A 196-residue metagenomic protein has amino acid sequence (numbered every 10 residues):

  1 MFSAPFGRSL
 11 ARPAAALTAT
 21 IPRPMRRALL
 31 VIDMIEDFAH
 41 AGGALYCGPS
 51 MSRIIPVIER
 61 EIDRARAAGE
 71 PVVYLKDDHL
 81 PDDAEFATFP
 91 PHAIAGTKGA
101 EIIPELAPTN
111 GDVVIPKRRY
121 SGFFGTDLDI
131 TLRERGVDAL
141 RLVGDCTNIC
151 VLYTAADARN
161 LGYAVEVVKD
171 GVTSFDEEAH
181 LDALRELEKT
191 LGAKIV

Functional and structural regions predicted by a protein language model:
F2-A28, P56-A68, P90-V196: Active-site-adjacent betaalpha module
L30-D33: N-terminal nucleotide-binding beta1-loop-alpha1 segment
E36, L80, T173: Short, glycine/acidic-enriched loop or turn micro-motifs at the edges of active sites
A39, D83, D176: Conserved protein kinase catalytic core
A41-L45, E85-A87: Short acidic, glycine/proline-rich loop/turn micro-motifs
G43-A65, G69-L75: A short alpha/beta connector and helix-capping loop motif
P71-V72, D77-P90: Early exported N-terminus immediately downstream of N-terminal targeting peptides
